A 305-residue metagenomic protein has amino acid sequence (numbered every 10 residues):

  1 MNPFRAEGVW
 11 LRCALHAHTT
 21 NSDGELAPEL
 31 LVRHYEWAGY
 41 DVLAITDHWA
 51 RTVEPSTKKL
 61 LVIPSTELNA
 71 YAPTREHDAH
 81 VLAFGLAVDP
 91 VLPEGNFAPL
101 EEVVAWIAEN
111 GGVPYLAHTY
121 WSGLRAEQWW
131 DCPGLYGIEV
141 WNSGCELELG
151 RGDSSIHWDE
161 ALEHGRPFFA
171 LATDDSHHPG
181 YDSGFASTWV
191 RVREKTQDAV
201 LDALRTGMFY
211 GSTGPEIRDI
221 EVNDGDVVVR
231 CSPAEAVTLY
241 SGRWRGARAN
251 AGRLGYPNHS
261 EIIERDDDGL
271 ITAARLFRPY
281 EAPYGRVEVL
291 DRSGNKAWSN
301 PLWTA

Functional and structural regions predicted by a protein language model:
M1-W10, G165, F169, D174-A305: C-terminal functional module detector
N2-G134, E139-W158, A172-G180, W189 (+3 more regions): A metal-dependent hydrolase metal-coordination microenvironment
E139-C145, L162-G165, M208-G211: Short, well-ordered alpha-helical segments in soluble proteins
